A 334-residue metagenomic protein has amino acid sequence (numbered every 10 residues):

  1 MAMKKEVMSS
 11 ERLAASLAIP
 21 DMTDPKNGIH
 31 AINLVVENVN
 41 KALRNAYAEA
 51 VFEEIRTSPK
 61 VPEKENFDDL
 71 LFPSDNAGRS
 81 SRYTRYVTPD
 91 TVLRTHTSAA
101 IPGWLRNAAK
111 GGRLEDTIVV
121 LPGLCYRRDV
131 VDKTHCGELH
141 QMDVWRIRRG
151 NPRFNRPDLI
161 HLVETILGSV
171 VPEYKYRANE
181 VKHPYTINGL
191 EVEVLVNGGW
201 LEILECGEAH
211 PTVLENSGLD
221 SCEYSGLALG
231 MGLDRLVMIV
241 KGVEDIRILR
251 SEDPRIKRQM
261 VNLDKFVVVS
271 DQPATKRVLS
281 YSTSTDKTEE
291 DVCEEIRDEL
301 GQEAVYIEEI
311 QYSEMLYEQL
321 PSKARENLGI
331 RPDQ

Functional and structural regions predicted by a protein language model:
M1-H135, I147, W200, E205-L214 (+2 more regions): Class II aminoacyl-tRNA synthetase-like tRNA-binding/catalytic domains
A2-K4, T95-L139, S251-D264, G301-R331: Conserved alpha/beta core surface patches that mediate binding of polyanionic ligands
K26-G28, W145-R153, R235, T283-K287 (+1 more regions): A generic structural motif
G28, I32-V36, P152-V163, T285-C293: Generic alpha-helical secondary structure
L43-A50, R113, L167-K175, D298-I310: Short secondary-structure junctions
D116, C136-E164, G168, S217-S251: A conserved active-site cap/scaffold subdomain adjacent to cofactor or substrate pockets
F154-L190: Extended C-terminal subregions enriched in glycine
N179-Q334: A carboxyl-terminal module marker
